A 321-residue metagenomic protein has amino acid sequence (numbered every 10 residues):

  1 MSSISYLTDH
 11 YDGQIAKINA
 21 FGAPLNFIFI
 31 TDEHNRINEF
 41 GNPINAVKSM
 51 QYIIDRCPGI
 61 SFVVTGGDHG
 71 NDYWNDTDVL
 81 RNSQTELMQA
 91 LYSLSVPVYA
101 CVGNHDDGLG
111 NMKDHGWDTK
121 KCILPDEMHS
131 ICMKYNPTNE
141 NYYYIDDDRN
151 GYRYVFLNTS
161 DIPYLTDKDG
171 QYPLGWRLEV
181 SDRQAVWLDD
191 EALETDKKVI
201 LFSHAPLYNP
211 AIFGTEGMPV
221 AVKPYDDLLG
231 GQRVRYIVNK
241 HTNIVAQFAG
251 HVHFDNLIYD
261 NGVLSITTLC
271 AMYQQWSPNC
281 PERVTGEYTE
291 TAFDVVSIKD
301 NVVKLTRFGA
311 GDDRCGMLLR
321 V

Functional and structural regions predicted by a protein language model:
M1-D78: N-terminal active-site segment of His-dependent metallophosphoesterases
Y6-Q14, W74-E194, R233, K240-N243 (+3 more regions): Extended active-site neighborhood of metal-dependent phosphoesterases/phosphodiesterases
F29-T31, V63-D68, V98-N104, I200-H204 (+3 more regions): Active-site neighborhood of phospho(di)ester-bond hydrolases with catalytic His/Asp-centered motifs
N35-G41, P163-T166, P210, Q274-W276 (+1 more regions): Short, solvent-exposed loop/turn elements at domain surfaces
I53-G59, L193-D196, H241: Glycine-rich phosphate-binding loop signature in dinucleotide/nucleotide-binding domains
G66, G70, L193-I212: Short acidic, glycine-rich surface-loop motifs adjacent to enzyme active sites
L165-Q171, L207-V222: Active-site His/acidic residue clusters
T306-L318: Short, solvent-exposed aromatic-acidic interface loops
